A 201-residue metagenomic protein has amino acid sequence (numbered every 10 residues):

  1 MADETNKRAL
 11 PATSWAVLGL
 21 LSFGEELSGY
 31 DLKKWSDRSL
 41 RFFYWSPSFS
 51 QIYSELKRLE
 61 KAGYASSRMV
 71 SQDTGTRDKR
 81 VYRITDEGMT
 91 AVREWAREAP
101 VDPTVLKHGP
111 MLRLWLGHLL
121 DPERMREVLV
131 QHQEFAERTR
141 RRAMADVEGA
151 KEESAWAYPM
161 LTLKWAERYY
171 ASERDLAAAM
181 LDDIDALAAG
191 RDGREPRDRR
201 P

Functional and structural regions predicted by a protein language model:
A2-T104: Basic helix-turn-helix/winged-helix DNA-binding cores and closely related short helical interaction motifs
R93-R141: Amphipathic alpha-helical dimerization/coiled-coil segments that flank or bridge DNA-binding/regulatory modules
Q131, A157-Y170: An accessory alpha-helical subdomain
T139-A145, L176: Extended, amphipathic, non-transmembrane alpha-helical segments
M144-L163: Acidic interhelical loop/turn segments
Y170-D183: Amphipathic alpha-helical coiled-coil segments
I184-P201: Long amphipathic alpha-helical coiled-coil segments
